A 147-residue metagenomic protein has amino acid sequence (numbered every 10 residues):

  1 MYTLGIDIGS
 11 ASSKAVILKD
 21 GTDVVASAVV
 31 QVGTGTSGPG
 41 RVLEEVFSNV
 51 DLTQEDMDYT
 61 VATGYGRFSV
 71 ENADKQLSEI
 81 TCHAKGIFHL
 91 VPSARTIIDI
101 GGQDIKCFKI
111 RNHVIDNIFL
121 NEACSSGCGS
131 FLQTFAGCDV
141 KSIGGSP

Functional and structural regions predicted by a protein language model:
M1-G21, R95-R111: Gly/Thr-rich phosphate-binding beta-strand-loop-beta motif of the actin/hexokinase/Hsp70
G5-R41, E45, I118, E122-C124: Short glycine-rich, Thr/Ser-proximal phosphate-binding strand/loop in the N-terminal lobe of ATP-dependent enzymes
S10, V30, T34-R41, L52-E55 (+4 more regions): Conserved active-site and cofactor/substrate-binding residues in soluble primary-metabolism enzymes
V29-V32, V50-T81, K109, D116-I118: Short beta-strand-loop/turn "lid" adjacent to the catalytic site in phosphate-handling enzymes
R41-E45, S69, K85-H89, S130-C138 (+1 more regions): Alpha-helical scaffold segments in soluble metabolic enzymes
Y65, Q103-I105, N112-H113, A123: Short, ordered loop/turn segments at secondary-structure junctions
E79-I98: Active-site cofactor/substrate anionic-group-binding motifs, chiefly glycine- and Lys/Arg-rich phosphate-binding loops
N112-P147: Glycine-rich phosphate-binding loop plus the immediately following alpha-helix
